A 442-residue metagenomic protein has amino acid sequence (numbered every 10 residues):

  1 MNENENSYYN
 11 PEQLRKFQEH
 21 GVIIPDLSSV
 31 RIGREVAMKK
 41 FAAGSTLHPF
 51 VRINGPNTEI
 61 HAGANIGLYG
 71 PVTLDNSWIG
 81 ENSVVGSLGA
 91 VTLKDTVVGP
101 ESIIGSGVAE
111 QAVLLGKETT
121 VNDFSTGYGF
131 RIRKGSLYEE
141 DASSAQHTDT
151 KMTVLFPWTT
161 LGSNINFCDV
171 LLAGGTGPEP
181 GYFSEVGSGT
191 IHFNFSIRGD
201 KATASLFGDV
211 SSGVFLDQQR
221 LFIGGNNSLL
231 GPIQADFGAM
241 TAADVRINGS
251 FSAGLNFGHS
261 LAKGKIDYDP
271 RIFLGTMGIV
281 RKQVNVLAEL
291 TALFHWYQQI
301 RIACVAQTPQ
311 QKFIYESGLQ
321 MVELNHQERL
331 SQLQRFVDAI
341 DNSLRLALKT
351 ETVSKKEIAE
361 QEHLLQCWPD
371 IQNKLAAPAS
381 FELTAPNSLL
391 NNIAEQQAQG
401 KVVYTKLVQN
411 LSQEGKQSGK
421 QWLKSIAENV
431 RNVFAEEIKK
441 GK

Functional and structural regions predicted by a protein language model:
M1-N57, G63, A253-K442: Terminal amphipathic alpha-helical/low-complexity segments used for targeting or macromolecular assembly
N2-I32, A37-A42, T46, G67 (+2 more regions): Glycine-rich hexapeptide-repeat left-handed beta-helix
N57-E59, V72, N76-W78, D95-V97: Generic structural signal for well-ordered secondary structure
N65-L68, T73: Metallocofactor- and cofactor-centric catalytic cores in central/energy metabolism, strongly enriched
